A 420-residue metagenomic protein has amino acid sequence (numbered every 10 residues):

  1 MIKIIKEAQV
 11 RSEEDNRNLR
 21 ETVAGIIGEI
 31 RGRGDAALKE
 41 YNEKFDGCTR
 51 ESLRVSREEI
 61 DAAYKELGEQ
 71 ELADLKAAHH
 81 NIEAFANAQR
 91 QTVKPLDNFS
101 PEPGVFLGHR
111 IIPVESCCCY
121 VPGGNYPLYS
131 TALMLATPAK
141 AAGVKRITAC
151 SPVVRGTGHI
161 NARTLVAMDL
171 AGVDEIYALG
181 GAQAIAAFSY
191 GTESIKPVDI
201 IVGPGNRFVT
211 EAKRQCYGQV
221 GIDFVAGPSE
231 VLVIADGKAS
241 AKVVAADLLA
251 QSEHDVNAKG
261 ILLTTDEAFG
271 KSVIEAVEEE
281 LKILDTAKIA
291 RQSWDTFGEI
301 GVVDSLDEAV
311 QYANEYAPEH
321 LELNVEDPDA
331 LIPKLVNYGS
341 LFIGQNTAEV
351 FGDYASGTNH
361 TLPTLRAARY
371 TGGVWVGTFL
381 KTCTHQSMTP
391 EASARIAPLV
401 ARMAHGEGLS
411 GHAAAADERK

Functional and structural regions predicted by a protein language model:
M1-E115: N-terminal Rossmann-like NAD(P)+-binding subdomain of aldehyde/semialdehyde dehydrogenases
I4-E7, E175-G180, I300-S305: Short acidic-hydrophobic, aromatic-tinged amphipathic segments that line or gate anion-handling sites
L96-V166: Conserved small-residue-rich beta-alpha loop and adjacent elements that most often cradle the phosphate/pyrophosphate
M134-K145, D169-A171, S189-K196, K213 (+1 more regions): Alpha-helix C-terminal capping segments
G172-K259: Conserved NAD(P)+-binding/catalytic subdomain of aldehyde/semialdehyde dehydrogenases
H254, L262-Y338: A glycine- and small/hydrophobic-rich beta-loop-beta segment that serves as a flexible "lid/hinge" or phosphate-binding
N314-K420: C-terminal core of ALDH-fold dehydrogenases
